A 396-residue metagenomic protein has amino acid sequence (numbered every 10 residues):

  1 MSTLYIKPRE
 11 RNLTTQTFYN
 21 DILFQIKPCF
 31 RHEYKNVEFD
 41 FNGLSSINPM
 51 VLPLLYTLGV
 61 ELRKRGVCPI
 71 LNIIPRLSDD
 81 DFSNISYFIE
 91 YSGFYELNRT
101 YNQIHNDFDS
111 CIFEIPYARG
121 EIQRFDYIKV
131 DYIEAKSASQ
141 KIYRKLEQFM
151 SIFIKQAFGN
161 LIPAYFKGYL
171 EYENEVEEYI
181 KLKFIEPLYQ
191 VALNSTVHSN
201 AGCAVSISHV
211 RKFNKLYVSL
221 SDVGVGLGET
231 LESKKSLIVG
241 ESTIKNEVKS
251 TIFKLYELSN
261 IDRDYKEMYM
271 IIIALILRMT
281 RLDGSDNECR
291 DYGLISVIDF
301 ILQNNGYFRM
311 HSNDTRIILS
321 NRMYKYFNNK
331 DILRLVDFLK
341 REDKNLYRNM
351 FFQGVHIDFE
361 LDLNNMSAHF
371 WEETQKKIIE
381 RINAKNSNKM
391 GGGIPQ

Functional and structural regions predicted by a protein language model:
M1-Y5, R9-N12, T17-N20, S233-Y292 (+1 more regions): Flexible, glycine-/charge-rich segments associated with ATP-binding catalytic modules
R9, L13-T100: Amphipathic alpha-helical interaction surfaces in cytosolic regulatory modules
S46, M50, I162-Y189: Conserved short strand/loop->alpha-helix "switch" segment adjacent to the catalytic nucleotide/phosphoryl-transfer site
L58, S92, Y179-K212, I295-Q303: Conserved ATP-binding N-box helix of the HATPase_c
E90-Y117, R348: A glycine-rich helix N-cap at a beta->alpha junction
I115-R144: Nucleotide/phosphate-binding loop and acidic/charged catalytic motifs in nucleotide-binding or -utilizing enzymes
K136-N174: ATP-dependent phospho-/nucleotidyl transfer catalytic cores
L182, A192-V239, F253-E257, D343-K344: ATP-lid-like helix-loop hinge signature
